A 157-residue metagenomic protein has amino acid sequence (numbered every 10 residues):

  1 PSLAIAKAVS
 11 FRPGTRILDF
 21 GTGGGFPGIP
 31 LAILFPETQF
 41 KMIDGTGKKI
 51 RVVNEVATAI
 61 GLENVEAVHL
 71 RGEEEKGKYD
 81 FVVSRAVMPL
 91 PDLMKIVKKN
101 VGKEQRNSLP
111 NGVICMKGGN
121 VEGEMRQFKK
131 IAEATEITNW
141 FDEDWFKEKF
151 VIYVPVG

Functional and structural regions predicted by a protein language model:
L3-S84, M94: Conserved SAM/SAH cofactor-binding pocket of Class I
V9-F11, V101, Q105-N107: A generic alpha-to-beta junction signature in SAM-dependent methyltransferases
Q39, N64-E66, G112, E133-E136: Conserved beta-strand segments of alpha/beta enzyme cores
V56-A57, V101, A132: Conserved hydrophobic residues forming the short capping helix/wall of the S-adenosyl-L-methionine
A86-P89, V121: Short glycine-rich anion-binding loops that position phosphate/pyrophosphate groups of nucleotides and phosphorylated
L90-V101: A short, conserved alpha-helix within the catalytic core of class I
Q105-E122: Conserved beta-strand signature within the Rossmann-like core of class I S-adenosyl-L-methionine
G118-G157: Active-site capping/gating segments
